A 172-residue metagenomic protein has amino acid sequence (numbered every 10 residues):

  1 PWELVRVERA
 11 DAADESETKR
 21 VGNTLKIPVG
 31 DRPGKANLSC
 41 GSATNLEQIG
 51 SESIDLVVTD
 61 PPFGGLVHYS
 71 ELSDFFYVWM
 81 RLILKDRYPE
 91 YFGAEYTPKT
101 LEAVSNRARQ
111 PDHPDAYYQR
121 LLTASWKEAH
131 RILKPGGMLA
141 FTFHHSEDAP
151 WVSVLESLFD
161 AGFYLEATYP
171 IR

Functional and structural regions predicted by a protein language model:
P1-G50, L66-P111, S125, H145 (+3 more regions): Nucleic-acid modification enzymes, centered on SAM-dependent nucleic-acid methyltransferases
Q48-L72, A129-I132, F141-H144, L158: Conserved proline-anchored active-site loop of SAM-dependent methyltransferases that bridges a beta-strand
Q110-Y118: Glycine-rich phosphate-binding "P-loop"
Q119-P135, E156-A161: A short glycine-rich, Lys/Arg-flanked "PGG" loop and its adjoining helix->strand segment in the class I
M138: Short glycine-centered segments of the SAM/dcSAM-binding site in methyltransferase folds
